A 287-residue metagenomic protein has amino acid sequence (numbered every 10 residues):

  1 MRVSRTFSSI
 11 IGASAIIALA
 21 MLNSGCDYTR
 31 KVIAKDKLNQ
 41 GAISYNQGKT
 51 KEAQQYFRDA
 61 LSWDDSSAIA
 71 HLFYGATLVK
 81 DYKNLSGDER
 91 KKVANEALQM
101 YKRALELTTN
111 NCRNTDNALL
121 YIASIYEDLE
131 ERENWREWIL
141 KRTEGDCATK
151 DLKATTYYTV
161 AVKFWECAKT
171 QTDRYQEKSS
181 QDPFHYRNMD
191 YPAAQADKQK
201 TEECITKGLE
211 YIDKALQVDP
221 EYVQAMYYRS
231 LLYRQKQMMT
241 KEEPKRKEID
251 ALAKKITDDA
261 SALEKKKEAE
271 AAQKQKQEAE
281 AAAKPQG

Functional and structural regions predicted by a protein language model:
R2-A13: Bacterial N-terminal signal peptides that target proteins for export
L22-G25: C-terminal motif of bacterial Sec signal peptides marking the signal peptidase cleavage site
D27-T29: Bacterial signal peptide processing site
I33, S67, N111-T115, D146-K153 (+1 more regions): Residue-level recognition of tetratricopeptide repeat
I33-D59, W63, A194: Alpha-helical segment of the N-proximal tetratricopeptide repeat
A34, L78-T109, K163-Y211, Q235-E264: Short coil/linker segments at helix-helix boundaries
L61-S62, Q99, R103-E106, N110 (+4 more regions): Conserved structural position within tetratricopeptide repeats
